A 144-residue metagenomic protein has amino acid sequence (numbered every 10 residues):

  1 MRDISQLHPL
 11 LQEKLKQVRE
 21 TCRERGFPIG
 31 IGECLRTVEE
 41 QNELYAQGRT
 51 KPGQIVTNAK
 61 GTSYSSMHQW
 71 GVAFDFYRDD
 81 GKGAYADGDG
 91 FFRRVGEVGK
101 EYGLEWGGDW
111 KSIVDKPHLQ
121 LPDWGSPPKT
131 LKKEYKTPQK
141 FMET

Functional and structural regions predicted by a protein language model:
M1-E33: Active-site acidic/histidine clusters and adjacent loop/turn architecture that either coordinate catalytic ions
S5-E13, L35-V38, A86-R93: Soluble non-cytosolic domains of exported or imported proteins
F27, R49, G103-G107: Short aromatic/hydrophobic-glycine micro-motifs
I31-L44: Acidic helix-start/capping segments at beta-turn-to-alpha-helix junctions
V38-Q41, R49-T50, G81-K82: Short, charged/polar surface micro-motifs in flexible loops or helix N-caps
Y45-A59: Short, surface-exposed loop/helix-turn segments at secondary-structure junctions that function as lids/hinges flanking
T57-T144: Catalytic cores and adjacent binding grooves of peptidoglycan-active enzymes
